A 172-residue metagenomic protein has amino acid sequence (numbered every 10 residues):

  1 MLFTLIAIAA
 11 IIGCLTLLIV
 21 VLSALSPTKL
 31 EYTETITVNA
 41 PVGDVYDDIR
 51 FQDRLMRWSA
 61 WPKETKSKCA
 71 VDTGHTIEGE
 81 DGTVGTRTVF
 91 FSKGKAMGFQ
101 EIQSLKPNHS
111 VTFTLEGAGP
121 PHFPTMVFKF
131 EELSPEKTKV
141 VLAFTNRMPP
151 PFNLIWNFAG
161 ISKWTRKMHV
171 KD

Functional and structural regions predicted by a protein language model:
F3, A7-I77: Hydrophobic ligand-binding cavity/cleft-lining segments
F3, T114-K167: Beta-strand/loop substructures that line and gate deep hydrophobic ligand-binding cavities in soluble
L5-A9, K66-P121, K139, T145-R147 (+1 more regions): Glycine-rich portal/gate segments that line the openings of hydrophobic small-molecule binding cavities
S23-L25, F91, G119, E131: Residues embedded in well-ordered secondary-structure elements
T33-T35, M97-F99, T125-V127: Well-ordered beta-strand positions in beta-sheet-rich domains
V38, D48, K95, P120 (+2 more regions): Solvent-exposed, acidic/flexible segments
N39-G43, Q103-S110, K129-K139: A short, structured loop/turn motif at beta-sheet edges
